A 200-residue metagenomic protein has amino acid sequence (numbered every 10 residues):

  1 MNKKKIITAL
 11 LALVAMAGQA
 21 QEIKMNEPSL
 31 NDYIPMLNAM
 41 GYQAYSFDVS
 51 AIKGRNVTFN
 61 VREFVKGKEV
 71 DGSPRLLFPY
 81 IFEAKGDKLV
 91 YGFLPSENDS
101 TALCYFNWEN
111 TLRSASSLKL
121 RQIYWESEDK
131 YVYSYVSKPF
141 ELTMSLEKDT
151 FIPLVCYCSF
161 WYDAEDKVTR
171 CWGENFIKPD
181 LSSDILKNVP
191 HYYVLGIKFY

Functional and structural regions predicted by a protein language model:
M1-M25: Bacterial Sec-dependent N-terminal signal peptides
Q19-G41: Sec-dependent signal peptide cleavage junction
N26-P28, D48-S50, R62, G92-S96 (+1 more regions): A structural detector for beta-sheet-dominated domains
M36-S50, G54-R62: N-terminal secretory signal peptides
Y42-S46, K88, Y192-V194: Intrinsic-disorder/low-complexity, polar/charged segments enriched in Ser/Thr/Lys/Arg/Asp/Glu/Gln
K53-S134: Structured domain cores in non-transmembrane regions
N107-Y200: Extracytoplasmic electrostatic interaction patches
